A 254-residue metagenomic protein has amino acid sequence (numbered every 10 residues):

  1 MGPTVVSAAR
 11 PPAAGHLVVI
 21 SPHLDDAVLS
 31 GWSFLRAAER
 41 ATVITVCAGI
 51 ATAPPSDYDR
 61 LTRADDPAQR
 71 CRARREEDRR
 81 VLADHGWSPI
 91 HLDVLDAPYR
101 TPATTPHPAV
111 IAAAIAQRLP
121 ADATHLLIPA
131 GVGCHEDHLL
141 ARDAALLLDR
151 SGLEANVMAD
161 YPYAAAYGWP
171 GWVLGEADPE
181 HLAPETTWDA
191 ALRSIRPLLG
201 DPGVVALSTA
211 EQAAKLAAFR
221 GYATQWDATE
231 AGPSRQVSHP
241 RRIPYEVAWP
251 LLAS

Functional and structural regions predicted by a protein language model:
M1-L153, A213: Active-site beta-strand->loop->alpha-helix modules in alpha/beta enzyme cores, enriched in Gly/His/Asp(Glu)
G2-R10, E76-L92, R100-P106, L153-N156 (+1 more regions): The feature marks non-catalytic terminal segments
